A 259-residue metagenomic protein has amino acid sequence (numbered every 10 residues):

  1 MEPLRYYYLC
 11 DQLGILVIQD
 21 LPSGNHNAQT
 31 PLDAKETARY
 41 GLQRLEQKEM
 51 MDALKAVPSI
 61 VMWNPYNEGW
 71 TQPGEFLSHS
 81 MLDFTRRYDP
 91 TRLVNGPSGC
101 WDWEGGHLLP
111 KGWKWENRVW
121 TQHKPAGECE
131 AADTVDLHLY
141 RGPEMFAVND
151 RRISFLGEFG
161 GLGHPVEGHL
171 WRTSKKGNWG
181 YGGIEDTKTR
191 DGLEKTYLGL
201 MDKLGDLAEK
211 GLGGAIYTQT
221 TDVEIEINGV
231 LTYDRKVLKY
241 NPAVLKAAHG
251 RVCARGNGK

Functional and structural regions predicted by a protein language model:
M1-K236: Substrate-binding/catalytic cleft of secreted carbohydrate-active enzymes, primarily glycoside hydrolases
T232-G258: Catalytic cores of secreted or luminal carbohydrate-active enzymes
